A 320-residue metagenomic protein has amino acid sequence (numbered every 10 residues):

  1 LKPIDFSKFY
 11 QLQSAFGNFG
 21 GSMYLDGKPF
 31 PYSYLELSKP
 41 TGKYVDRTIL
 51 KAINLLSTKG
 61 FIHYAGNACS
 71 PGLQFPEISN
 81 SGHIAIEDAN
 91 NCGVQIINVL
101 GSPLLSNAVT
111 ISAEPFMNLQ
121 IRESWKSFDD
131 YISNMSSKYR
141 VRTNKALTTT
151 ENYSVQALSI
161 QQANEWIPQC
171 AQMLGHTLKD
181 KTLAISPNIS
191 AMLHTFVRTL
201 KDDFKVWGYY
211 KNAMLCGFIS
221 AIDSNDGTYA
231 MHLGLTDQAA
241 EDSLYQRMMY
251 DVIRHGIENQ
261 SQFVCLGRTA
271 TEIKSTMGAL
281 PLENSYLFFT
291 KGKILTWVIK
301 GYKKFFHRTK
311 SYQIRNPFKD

Functional and structural regions predicted by a protein language model:
L1-K43, Q95-E241: A conserved beta-strand-loop-helix scaffold within acyl/acetyltransferase catalytic domains
F9-Q13, A89, T150, Y245 (+1 more regions): Generic hydrophobic, helix-prone segments enriched in Leu/Val/Ile
F16-G20, D26, A65, S81 (+2 more regions): Feature targets compositionally biased, intrinsically disordered low-complexity regions with long contiguous runs
F30-P40, P103-D130, N134, T195 (+2 more regions): Active-site/acyl-donor-binding loops of N-acyltransferases
S38-I111, G227-Y286: Acyl-donor binding region in acyl/amide transferases
L55-L56, Q120-R122, R142-K145, K179-L183 (+5 more regions): Glycine-rich loops and low-complexity Gly/Arg-rich segments that provide flexible linkers or classic glycine-based
K59-Y64, T148-E151, S186-I189, D237-Q238 (+4 more regions): Short C-terminal domain-edge/linker segments immediately following a structured domain
